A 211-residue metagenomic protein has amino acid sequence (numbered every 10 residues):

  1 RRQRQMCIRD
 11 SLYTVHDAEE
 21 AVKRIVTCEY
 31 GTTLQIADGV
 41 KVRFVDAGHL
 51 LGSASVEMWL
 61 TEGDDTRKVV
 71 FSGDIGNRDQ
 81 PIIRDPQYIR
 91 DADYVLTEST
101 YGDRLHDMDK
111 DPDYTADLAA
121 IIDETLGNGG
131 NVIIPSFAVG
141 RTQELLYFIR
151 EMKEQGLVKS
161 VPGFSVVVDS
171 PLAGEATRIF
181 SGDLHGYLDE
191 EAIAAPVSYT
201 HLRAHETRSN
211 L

Functional and structural regions predicted by a protein language model:
Q3-D10, T200-T207: Conserved small/polar residues in nucleotide/adenosyl-binding loops
T14: Glycine-rich nucleotide/cofactor/substrate-binding loop typically near the N-terminus or early in the first domain
E20-R84, S209: Core dinuclear metal-dependent hydrolase active-site scaffold
V56-W59, D65-F148: Functional cores that coordinate and move charged inorganic groups
I121-R203, S209: Hard-cation-handling environments
